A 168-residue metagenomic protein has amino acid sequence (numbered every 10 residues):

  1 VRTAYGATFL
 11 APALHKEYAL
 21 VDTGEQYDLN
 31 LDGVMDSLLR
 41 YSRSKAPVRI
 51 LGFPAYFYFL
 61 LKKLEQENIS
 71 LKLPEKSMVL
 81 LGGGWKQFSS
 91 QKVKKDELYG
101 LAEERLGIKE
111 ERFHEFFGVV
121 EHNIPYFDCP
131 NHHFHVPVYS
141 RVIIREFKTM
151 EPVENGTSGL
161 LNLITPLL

Functional and structural regions predicted by a protein language model:
R2-L168: Active-site glycine/GP-rich loop and adjacent strand/helix microenvironment that borders small-molecule binding pockets
